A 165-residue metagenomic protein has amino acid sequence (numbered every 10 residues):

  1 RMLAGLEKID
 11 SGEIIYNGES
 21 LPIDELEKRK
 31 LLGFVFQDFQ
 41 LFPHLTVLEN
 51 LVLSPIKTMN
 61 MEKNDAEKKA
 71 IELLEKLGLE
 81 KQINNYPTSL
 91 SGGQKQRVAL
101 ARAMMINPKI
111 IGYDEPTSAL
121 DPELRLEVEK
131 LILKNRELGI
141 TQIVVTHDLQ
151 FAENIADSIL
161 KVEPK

Functional and structural regions predicted by a protein language model:
A4: Helix-to-loop junction immediately C-terminal to a conserved catalytic motif
G12-S20: Conserved ABC transporter NBD signature motif
S20-G33, K63, E137: ABC ATPase NBD coupling module
Y86-L90, Q94: Conserved ABC ATPase signature
M105-K109: A short, proline-enriched helix->beta-strand linker immediately N-terminal to the Walker B motif in ABC-type P-loop
I111-D114: Catalytic Walker B motif of ABC-type/P-loop ATPase nucleotide-binding domains
P122-L124: Helix N-cap at the start of a conserved alpha-helix in ABC-type nucleotide-binding domains
